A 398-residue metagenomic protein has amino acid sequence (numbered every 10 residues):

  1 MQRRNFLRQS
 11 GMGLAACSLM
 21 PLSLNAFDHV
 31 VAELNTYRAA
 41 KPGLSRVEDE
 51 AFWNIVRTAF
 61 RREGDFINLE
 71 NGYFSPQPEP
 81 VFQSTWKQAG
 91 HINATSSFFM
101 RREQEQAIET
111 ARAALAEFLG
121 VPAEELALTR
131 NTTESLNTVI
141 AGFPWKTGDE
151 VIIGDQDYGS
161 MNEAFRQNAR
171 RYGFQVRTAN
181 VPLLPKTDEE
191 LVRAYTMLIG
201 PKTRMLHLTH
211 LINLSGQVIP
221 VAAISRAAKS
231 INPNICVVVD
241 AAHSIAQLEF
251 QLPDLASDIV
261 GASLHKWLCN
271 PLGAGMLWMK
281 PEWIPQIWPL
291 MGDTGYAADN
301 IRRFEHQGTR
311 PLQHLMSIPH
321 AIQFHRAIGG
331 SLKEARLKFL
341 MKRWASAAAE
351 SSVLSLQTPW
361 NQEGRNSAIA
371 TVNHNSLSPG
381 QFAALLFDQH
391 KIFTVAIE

Functional and structural regions predicted by a protein language model:
Q2-E398: Pyridoxal 5′-phosphate
